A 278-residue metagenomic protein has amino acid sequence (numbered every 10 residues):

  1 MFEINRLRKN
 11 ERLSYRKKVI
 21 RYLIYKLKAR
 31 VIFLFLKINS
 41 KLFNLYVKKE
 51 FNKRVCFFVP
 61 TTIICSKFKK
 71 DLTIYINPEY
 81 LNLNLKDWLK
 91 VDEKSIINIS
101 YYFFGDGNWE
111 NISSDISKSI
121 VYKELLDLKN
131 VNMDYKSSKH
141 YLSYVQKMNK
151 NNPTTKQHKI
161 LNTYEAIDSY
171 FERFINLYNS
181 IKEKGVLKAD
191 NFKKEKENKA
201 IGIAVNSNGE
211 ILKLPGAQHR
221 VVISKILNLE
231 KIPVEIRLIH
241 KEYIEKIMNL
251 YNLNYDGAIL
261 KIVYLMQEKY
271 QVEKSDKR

Functional and structural regions predicted by a protein language model:
M1-L7, Y25, L36, F43 (+5 more regions): Extended hydrophobic/Leu-rich segments
M1-R30: Boundary detector for helix-to-coil junctions that initiate low-complexity/charged tails
R16, I20, K28, K118 (+2 more regions): Short amphipathic alpha-helical segments that mediate assembly, nucleic-acid/protein binding, or membrane association
L23-A29, F33-S40, V47-K86, D92-S95 (+4 more regions): A short, basic-hydrophobic beta/loop patch
F35, L42-F43, K48-K49, S143-K213: Short alpha-helix boundary/capping and kink motifs at helix termini
F104-Y164: Extended, charge-rich helix/loop segments that form flexible, surface "patches" used to engage negatively charged
S137-H140, A166-S169, R173-N176, K246 (+1 more regions): Exposed alpha-helical structural elements
H240-R278: Amphipathic, charge-rich alpha-helical segments that serve as recognition/docking helices
